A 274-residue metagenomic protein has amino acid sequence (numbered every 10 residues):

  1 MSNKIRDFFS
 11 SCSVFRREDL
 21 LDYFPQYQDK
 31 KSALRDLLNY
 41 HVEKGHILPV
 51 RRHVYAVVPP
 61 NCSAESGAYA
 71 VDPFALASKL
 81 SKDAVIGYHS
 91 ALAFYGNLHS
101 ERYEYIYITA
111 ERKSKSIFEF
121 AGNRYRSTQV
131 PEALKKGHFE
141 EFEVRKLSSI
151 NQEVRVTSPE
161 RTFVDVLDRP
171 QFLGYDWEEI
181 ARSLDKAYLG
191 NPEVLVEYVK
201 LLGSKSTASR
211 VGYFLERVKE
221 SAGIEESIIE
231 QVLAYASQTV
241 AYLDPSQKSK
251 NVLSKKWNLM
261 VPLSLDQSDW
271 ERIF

Functional and structural regions predicted by a protein language model:
M1-D83, D185-S206, L215-E216: Short beta-edge/loop segments at beta->alpha junctions of small alpha/beta modules that act as binding/recognition
R17, K44-N61, G67-L134: Short gly/ser-rich loop at a beta-strand->alpha-helix junction or flexible surface loop bordering the NTP-binding
P25, G96, D168-F172: Hydrophobic/aromatic-lined pockets within catalytic cores
K30, E101-R102, L173: Generic macromolecular interface patches on structured domains
T128, A133-K146: Conserved NTP/Mg2+-binding pocket subregion across the NTase superfamily
E141-F274: Hydrophobic alpha-helical interaction segments
